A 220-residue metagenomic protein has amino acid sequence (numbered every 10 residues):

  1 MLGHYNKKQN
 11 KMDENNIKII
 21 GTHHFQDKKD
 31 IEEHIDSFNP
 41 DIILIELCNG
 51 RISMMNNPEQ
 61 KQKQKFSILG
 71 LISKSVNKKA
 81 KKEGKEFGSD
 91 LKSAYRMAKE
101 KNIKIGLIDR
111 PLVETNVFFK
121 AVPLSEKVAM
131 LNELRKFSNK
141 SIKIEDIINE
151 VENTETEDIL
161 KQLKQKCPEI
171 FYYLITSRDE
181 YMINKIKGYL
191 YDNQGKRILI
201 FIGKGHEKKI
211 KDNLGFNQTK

Functional and structural regions predicted by a protein language model:
M1-K220: Compositional signal for N-terminal targeting/processing segments
